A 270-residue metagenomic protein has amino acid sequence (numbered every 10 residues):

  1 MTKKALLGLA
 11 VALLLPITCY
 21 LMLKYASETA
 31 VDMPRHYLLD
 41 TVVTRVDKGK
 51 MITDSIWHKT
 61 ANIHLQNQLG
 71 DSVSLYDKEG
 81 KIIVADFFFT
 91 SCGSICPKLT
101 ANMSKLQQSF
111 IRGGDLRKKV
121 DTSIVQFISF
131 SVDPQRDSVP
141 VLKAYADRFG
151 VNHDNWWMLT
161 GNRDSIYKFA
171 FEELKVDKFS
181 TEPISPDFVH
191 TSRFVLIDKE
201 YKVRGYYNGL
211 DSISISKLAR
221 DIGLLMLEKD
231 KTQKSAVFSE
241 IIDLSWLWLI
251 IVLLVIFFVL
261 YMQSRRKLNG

Functional and structural regions predicted by a protein language model:
M1-K59, V255-G270: N-terminal targeting signals for export/organelle localization
H58-T60, K81-I82, V189-T191: Short, small/polar residue-rich loop motifs at catalytic or cofactor-binding pockets
V73-M103: Short active-site neighborhood of thiol/selenol oxidoreductases, capturing the structured segment around
I95-D115, V139: Typically the conserved alpha-helix immediately C-terminal to a functionally engaged Cys/Sec in thioredoxin-like
R117-D137, H153-I166: Thiol-based oxidoreductase modules, predominantly thioredoxin-like and allied folds used for disulfide exchange
V139-T191: Short, internal strand/loop/helix patches that form the active-site neighborhood or redox-interaction surface
E182-N269: Thiol-/selenol-based redox modules, centered on thioredoxin-like and closely related oxidoreductase domains
